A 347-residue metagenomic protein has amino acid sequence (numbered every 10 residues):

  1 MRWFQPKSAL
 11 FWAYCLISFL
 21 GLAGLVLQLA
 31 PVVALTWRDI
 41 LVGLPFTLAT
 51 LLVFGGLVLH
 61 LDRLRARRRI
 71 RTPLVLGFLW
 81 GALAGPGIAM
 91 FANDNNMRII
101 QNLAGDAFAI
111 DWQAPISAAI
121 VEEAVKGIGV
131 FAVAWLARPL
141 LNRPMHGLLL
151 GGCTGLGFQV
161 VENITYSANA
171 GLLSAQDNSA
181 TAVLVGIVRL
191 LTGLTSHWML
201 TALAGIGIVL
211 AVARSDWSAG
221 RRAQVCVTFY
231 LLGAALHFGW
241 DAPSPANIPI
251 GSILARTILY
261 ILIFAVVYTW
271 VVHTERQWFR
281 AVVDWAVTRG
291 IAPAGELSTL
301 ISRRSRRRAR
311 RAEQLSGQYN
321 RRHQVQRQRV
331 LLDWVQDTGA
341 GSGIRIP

Functional and structural regions predicted by a protein language model:
M1-P347: Hydrophobic alpha-helical segments at protein termini of multi-pass membrane proteins
